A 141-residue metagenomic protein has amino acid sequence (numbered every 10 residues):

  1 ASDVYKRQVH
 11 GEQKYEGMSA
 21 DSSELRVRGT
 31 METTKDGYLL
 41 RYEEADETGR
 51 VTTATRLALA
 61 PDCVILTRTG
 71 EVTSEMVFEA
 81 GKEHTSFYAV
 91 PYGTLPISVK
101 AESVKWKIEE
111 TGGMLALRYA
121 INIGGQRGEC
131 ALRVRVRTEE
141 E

Functional and structural regions predicted by a protein language model:
A1-Y5: Short, small-residue-biased leader/transition segments that mark boundaries at the very start of proteins
K6, T34-R41, C63-I65, E83 (+1 more regions): Short, hydrophobic/aromatic-rich segments at coil-to-beta transitions
Q8-K14, E43-A45, K100-E102, A120: Generic short beta-strand segments
K14-A20, I123: Flexible, membrane-facing loop/turn or short amphipathic-helix motifs that contact lipid bilayers or gate lipid-binding
S22-S74: Short, well-structured hydrophobic secondary-structure segments
R28-M31, A54-L57, S86, S103-V104 (+2 more regions): Hydrophobic/aromatic beta-strand elements that line small-molecule binding cavities or substrate pockets in beta-rich
G70-A116: Acidic, glycine-rich flexible loop segments
I108-E141: Mixed-charge, glycine-accented linear interaction segment located at domain edges/termini
